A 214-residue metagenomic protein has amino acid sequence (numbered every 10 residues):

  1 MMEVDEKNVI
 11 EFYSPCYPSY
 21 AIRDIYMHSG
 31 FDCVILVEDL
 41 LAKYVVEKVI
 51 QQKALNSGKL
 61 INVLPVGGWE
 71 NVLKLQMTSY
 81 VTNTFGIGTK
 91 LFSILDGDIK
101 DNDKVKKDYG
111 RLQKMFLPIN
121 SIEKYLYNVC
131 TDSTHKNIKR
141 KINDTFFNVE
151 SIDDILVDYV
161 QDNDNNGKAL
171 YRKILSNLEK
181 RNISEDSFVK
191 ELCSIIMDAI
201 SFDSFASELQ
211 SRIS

Functional and structural regions predicted by a protein language model:
M1-F31, D164-S214: Nucleic-acid enzyme cleavage-core boundary/entry regions
M2-N102: RecA-like P-loop NTPase motor core
V34-E38, N62, V66, R111 (+3 more regions): Generic alpha-helical structural element
D39, A54-S57, I99-K106, T131 (+3 more regions): Short, structured coil/loop segments at alpha-helix boundaries
K48, Q52, K74-N83, K107 (+8 more regions): Charged/polar, solvent-exposed surface patches and flexible loops
K59-L64, M115-L117, D158, R181 (+2 more regions): Residue-level marker of intrinsically disordered, low-complexity segments enriched for small/polar residues
V66, I142, F146, R212-I213: Solvent-exposed, non-transmembrane amphipathic alpha-helical segments
I94-N177: Activity-critical C-terminal alpha-helical subdomain
